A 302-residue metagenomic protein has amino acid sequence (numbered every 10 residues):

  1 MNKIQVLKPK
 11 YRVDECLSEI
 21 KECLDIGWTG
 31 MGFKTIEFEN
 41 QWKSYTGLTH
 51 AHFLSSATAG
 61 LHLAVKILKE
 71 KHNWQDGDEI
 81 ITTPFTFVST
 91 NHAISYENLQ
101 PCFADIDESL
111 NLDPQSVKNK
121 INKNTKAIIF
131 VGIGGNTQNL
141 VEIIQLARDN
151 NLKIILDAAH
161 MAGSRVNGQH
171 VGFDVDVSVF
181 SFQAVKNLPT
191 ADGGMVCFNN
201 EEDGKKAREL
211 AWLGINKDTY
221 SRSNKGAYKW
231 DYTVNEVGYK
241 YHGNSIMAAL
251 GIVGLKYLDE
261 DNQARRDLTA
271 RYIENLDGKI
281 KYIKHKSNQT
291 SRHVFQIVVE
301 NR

Functional and structural regions predicted by a protein language model:
M1-Q75, Y96-E97, R148, D267: Conserved PLP-binding active-site segment in aminotransferase class I/II-type PLP enzymes
K10, T35-N40, Y45-H52, T58 (+6 more regions): PLP-dependent aminotransferase class I/II
R12, G30, T86, E108-S109 (+2 more regions): Glycine-/small-residue-rich active-site loops that bind phosphorylated ligands and cofactors
I20, E79, I154-A158: Short beta-strand/loop segment that forms part of the nucleotide-sugar
F53, T82, F103, V196 (+1 more regions): Conserved SAM-binding loop
V65-I121, A127: Conserved PLP-anchoring active-site segment centered on the Schiff-base-forming lysine
I81, C102, I155, V179 (+1 more regions): Structural detector of well-ordered beta-strand residues that form the stable sheet scaffold of enzyme domains
S109-T190, M195-K205: Active-site phosphate-binding strand-loop segment of PLP-dependent enzymes
